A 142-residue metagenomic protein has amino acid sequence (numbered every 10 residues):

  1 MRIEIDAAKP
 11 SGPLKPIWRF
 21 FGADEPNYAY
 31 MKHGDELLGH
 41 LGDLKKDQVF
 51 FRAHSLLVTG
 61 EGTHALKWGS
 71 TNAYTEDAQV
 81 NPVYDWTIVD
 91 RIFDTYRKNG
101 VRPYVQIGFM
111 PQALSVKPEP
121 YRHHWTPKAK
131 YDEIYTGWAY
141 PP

Functional and structural regions predicted by a protein language model:
M1-P142: Non-catalytic accessory regions flanking glycosidase/transglycosidase catalytic cores in CAZymes
